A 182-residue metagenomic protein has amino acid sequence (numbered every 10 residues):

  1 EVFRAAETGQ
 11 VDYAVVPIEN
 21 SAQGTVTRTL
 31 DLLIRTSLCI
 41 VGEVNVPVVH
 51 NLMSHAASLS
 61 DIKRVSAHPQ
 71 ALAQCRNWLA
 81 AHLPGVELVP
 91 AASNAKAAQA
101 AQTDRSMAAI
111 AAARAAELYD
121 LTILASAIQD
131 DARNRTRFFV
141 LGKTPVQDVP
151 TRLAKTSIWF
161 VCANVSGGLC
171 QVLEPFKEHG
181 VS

Functional and structural regions predicted by a protein language model:
E1-S182: Domain-level signature for soluble enzymes in the chorismate/prephenate branch of the shikimate pathway
